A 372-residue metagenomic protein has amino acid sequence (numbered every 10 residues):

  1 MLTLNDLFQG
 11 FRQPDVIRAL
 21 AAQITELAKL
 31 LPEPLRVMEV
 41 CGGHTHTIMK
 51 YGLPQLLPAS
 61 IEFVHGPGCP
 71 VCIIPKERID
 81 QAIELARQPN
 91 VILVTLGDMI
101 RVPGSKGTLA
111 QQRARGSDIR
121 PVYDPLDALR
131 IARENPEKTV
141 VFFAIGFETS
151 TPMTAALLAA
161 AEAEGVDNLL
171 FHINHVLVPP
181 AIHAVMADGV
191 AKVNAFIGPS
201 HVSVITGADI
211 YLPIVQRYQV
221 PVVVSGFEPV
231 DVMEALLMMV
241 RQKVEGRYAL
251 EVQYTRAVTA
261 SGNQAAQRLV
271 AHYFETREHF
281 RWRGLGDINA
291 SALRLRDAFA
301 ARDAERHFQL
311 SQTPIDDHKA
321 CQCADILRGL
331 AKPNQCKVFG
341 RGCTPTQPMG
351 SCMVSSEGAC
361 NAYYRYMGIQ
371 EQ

Functional and structural regions predicted by a protein language model:
L2-E137, T151, A159-E164, H172 (+4 more regions): Metallocofactor- and cofactor-centric catalytic cores in central/energy metabolism, strongly enriched
K138-F143, L157: Membrane-interface helix-loop-helix junctions at boundaries between adjacent transmembrane segments
P152-A156, H183-V185, G207-I210, E234-L236: A short secondary-structure junction signal
H172, V190-T259: A conserved active-site cap/scaffold subdomain adjacent to cofactor or substrate pockets
H175-I182, G262-A265: Short, conserved secondary-structure transition motifs
E234-D325: Internal helical hairpin/lid segments
